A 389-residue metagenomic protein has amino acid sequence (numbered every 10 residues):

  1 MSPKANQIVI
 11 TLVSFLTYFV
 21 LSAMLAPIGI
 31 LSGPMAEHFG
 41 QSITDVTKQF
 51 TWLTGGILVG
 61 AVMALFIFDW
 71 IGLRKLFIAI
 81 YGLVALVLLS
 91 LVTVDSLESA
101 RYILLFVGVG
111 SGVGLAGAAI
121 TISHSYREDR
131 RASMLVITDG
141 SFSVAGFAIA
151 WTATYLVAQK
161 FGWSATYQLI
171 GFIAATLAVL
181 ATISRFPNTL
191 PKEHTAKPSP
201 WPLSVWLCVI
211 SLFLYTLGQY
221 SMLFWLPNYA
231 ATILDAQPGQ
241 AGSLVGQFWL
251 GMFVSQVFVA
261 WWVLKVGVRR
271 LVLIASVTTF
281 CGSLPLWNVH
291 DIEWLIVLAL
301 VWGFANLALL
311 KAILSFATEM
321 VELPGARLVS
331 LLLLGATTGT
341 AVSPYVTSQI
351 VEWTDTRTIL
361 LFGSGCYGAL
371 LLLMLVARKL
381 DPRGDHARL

Functional and structural regions predicted by a protein language model:
I28-G29, L203-G246, L250-F253: Extracytoplasmic gate region of multi-pass secondary transporters
G60-D95: Conserved MFS/SLC helix-loop-helix module at the cytosolic interface between two early adjacent transmembrane helices
G60-L73, S255-G267, V351: Helix-to-loop junctions at the C-terminal end of transmembrane segments in multipass secondary transporters
S99-V113, W294-L307: Hydrophobic core of transmembrane alpha-helices in multi-pass small-molecule transporters, especially MFS/SLC-type
I103-G140: Cytoplasmic helix-loop-helix junction between adjacent transmembrane helices in 12-TM secondary transporters
I137-F186: Helix-loop-helix hairpin linking two adjacent transmembrane segments in secondary transporters
R269-I313: C-terminal transmembrane helical hairpin of 12-TM major facilitator-type secondary transporters
L323-W353, G363: A late C-terminal transmembrane helix in Major Facilitator Superfamily
